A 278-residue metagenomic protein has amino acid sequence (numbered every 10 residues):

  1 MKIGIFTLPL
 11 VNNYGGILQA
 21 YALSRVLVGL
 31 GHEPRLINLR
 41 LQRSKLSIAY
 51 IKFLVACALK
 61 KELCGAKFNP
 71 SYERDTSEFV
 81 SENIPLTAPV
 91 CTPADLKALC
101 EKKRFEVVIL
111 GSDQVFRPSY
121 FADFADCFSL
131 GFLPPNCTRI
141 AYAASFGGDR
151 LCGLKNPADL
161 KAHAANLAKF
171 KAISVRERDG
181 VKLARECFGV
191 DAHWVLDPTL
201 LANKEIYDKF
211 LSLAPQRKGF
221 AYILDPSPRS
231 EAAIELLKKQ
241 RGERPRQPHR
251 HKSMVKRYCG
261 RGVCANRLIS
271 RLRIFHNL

Functional and structural regions predicted by a protein language model:
M1, E101-R104, L133-N136, Y207-K218: Nucleotide-sugar donor-binding and catalytic loop/hinge architecture of NDP-sugar-dependent glycosyltransferases
T7-Y14, L18-A165: Aromatic- and Gly/Pro-rich donor/ligand-binding loops that form nucleotide- or phosphate-bearing donor binding pockets
R104-V107, K171, R217, H276: Conserved acidic residues
I140-G148, D179-A184, I223, S230-R271: Catalytic donor nucleotide-activated moiety binding site of glycosyltransferases and closely related
R150-K155, L200-L213: Acidic anion/phosphate-binding donor-loop and adjacent secondary structure in glycosyltransferase catalytic cores
F170-E177: A short beta-strand/loop micro-motif in the catalytic core of glycosyltransferases that engages the nucleotide-sugar
A192, L196-T199, K204, V255-L278: Donor nucleotide-activated moiety binding/catalytic core segment of transferases that use nucleotide-activated donors
